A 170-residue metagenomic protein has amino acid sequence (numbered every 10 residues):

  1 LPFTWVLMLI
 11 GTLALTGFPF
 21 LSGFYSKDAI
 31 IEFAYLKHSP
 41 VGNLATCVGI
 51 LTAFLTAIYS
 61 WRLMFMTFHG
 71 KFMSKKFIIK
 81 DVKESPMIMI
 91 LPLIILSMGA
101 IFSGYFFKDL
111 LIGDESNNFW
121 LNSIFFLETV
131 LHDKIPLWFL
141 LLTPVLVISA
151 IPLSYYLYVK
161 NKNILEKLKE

Functional and structural regions predicted by a protein language model:
L1-V6, Y25-T52, S74-E170: Membrane-interface segments at transmembrane helix junctions and kinks in multi-pass inner-membrane proteins
G11-F20: Transmembrane alpha-helix interface/packing and boundary motifs in multi-pass membrane proteins, characterized by
K27-D28, A57-W61: Alpha-helical transmembrane segments of polytopic integral membrane proteins, especially the permease/helical cores
L63-T67: Membrane-spanning helices that line or support transport/gating and their immediate boundary helices in channels
